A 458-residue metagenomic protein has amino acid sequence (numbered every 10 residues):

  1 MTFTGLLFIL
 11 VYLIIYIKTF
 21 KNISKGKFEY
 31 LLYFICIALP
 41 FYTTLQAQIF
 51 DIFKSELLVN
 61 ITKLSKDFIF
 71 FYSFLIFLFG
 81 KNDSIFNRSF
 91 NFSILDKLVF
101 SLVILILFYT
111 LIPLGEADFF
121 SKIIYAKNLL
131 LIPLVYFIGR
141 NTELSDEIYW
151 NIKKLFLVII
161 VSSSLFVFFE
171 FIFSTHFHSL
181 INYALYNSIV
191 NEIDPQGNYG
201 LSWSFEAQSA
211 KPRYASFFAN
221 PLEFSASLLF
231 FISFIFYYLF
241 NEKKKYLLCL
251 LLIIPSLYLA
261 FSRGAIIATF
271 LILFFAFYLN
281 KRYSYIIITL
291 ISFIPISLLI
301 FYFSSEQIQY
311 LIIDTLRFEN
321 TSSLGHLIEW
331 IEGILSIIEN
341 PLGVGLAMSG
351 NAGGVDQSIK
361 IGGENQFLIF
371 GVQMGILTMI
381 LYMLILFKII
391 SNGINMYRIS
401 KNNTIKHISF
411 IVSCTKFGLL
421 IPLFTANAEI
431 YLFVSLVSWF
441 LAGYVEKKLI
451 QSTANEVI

Functional and structural regions predicted by a protein language model:
L10-I23, I69-I85, L228-L239, I376-S400 (+1 more regions): Hydrophobic, aromatic-rich transmembrane alpha-helices and their immediate juxtamembrane boundary segments
Y16, L239-I254, F270-L279, Y283 (+2 more regions): Hydrophobic transmembrane alpha-helices and their immediate junctions
K25-I37, R88-I104, G139-N187: Interfacial loop-to-transmembrane-helix boundary motif in multi-pass membrane proteins
F28-F50, L58-P133, L419-P422: N-terminal hydrophobic segments of proteins, predominantly signal-anchor/transmembrane helices of inner/organellar
Y42-Q46, F50-I52, S304-M374, G393-I399: Long extracytoplasmic/lumenal interhelical loops at the membrane interface of multi-pass membrane proteins
F74-F77, I411-I458: Transmembrane alpha-helices of multi-pass inner-membrane enzymes
L107-L111, L134, K153-F177, V190-F261 (+1 more regions): Alpha-helical transmembrane segments of multi-pass inner-membrane proteins
L165-H178, A260, N280-R317, I334-I338: A membrane-periplasm/extracellular boundary helix in multi-pass inner-membrane enzymes that assemble envelope glycans
